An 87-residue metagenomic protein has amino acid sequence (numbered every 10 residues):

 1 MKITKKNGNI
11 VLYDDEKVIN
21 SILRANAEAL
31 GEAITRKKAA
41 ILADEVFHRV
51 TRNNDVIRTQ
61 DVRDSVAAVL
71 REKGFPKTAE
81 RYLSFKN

Functional and structural regions predicted by a protein language model:
M1-N87: Long, C-terminal-biased catalytic regions of enzyme "large/alpha" subunits
